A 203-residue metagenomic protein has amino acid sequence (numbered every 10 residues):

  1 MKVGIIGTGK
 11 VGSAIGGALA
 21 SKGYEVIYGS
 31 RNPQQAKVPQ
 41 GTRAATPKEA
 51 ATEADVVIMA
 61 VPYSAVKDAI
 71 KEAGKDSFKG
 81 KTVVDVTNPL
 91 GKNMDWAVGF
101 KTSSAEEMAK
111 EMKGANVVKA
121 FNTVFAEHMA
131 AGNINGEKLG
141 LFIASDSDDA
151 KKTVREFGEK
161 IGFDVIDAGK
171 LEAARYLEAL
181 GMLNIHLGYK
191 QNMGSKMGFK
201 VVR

Functional and structural regions predicted by a protein language model:
M1-A45: NAD(P)+-binding Rossmann beta1-loop-alpha1 motif at the extreme N-terminus of oxidoreductases
Y24, P39-T42, M94-G99, D164: Structural/interface elements that position substrates and couple domains in central-metabolism enzymes
G41, A45-T82, N88-K92: Rossmann-like NAD(P)-binding element
A44, N116-A120, I166-A168: General beta-strand structural signal in soluble alpha/beta enzymes
A60-V61, V86, A120, A144: Short, well-ordered coil/turn residues at beta-beta hairpins and beta-strand->alpha-helix junctions within
T87-N133: Rossmann-fold NAD(P)-binding glycine/threonine-rich loop
G140-R203: Active-site-lining helix/loop region of Rossmann-like oxidoreductase modules
